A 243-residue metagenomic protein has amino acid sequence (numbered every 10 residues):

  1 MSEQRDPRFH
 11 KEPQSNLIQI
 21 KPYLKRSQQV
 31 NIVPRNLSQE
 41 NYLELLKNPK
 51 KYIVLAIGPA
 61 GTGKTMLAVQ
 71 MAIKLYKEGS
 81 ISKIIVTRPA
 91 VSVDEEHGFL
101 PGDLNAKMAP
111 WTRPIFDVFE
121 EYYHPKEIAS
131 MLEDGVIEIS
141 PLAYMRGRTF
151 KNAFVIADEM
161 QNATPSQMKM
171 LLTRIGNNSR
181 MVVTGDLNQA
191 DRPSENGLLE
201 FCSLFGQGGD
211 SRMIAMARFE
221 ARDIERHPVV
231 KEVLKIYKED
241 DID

Functional and structural regions predicted by a protein language model:
S2-H10, S15-L45, K50-A157, Q161-D243: Conserved helicase motor core of SF1/SF2 NTP-dependent helicases
